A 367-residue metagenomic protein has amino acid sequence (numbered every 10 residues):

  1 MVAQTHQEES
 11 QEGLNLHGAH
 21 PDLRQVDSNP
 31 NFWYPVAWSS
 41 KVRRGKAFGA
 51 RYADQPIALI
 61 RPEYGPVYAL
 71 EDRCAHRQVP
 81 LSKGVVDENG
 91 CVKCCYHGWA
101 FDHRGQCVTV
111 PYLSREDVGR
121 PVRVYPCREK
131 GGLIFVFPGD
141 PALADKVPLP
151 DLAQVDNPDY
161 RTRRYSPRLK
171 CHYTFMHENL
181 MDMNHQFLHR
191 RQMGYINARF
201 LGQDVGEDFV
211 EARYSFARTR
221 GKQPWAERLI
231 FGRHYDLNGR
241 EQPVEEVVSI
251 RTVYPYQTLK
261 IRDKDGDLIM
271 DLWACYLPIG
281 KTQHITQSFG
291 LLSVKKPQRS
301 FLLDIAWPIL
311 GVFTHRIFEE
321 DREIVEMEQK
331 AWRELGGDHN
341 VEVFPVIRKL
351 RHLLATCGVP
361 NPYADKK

Functional and structural regions predicted by a protein language model:
V2-D22, P35-R161: Rieske [2Fe-2S] iron-sulfur-binding domain
P66, L143-K367: C-terminal catalytic domain of Rieske-type non-heme iron oxygenases
